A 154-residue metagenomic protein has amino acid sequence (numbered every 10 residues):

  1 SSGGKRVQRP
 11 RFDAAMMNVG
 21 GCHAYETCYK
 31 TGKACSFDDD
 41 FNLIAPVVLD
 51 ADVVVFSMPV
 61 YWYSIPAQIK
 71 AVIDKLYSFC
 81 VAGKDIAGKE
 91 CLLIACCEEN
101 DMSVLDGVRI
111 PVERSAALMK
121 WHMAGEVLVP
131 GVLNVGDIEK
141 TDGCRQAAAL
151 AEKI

Functional and structural regions predicted by a protein language model:
S1-A82, G136-I154: N-terminal beta1-alpha1-beta2 submodule of the flavodoxin-like/Rossmannoid cofactor-binding fold
A14-M17, E90, L128-V129: A short, structured active-site edge motif that brings together acidic residues
V53, L92-L93, V127-N134: A short small-residue
V60-Y63, E98-M102, V132-V135: Short histidine/acidic/glycine/proline-rich micro-motifs that form metal- and phosphate-coordinating active-site loops
Q68, A82-E126: Short, glycine-/small-residue-rich phosphate/pyrophosphate-handling segment
V112-V129, V135-I138, A148-A149, K153-I154: A charged, well-structured terminal subsegment
